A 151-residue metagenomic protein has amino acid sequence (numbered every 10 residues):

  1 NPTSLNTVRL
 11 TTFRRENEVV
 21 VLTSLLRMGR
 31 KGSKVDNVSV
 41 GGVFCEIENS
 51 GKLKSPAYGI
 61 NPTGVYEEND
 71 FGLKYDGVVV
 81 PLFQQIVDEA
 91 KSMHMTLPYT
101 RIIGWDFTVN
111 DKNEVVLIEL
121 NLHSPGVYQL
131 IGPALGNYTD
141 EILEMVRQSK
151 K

Functional and structural regions predicted by a protein language model:
N1-A57: Phosphate-binding site of ATP-dependent enzymes
P2-L5, Q85, I102: Short, well-structured alpha-helical interface segments that form or flank functional binding sites
G59, T63: Acidic, metal/cofactor-coordinating or nucleic-acid-engaging core segments within structured domains
V65-K91, M95-T100, V109-K151: C-terminal active-site "lid" helix and adjoining low-complexity regulatory extension at the edge of ATP-using catalytic
